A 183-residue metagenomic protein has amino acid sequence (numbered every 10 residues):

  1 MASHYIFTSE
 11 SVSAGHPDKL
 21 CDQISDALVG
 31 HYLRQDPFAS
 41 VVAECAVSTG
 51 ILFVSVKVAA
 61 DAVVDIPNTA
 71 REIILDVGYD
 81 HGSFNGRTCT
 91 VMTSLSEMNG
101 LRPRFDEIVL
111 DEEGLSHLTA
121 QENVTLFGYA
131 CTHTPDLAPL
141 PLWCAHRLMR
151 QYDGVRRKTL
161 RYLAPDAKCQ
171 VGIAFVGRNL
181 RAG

Functional and structural regions predicted by a protein language model:
M1-V42: N-terminal, positively charged regions that mediate nucleic acid binding
T8, G50-I51, L75-D80, N85-G183: Glycine-rich, mobile lid/loop segments that gate access to catalytic sites or pores
H16, D65-T69, G100-F105: N-terminal low-complexity, intrinsically disordered segments
A27, H31, Q35, T69 (+2 more regions): Generic non-transmembrane alpha-helical segments
Q35-A46, V64-P67, G82-N85: Short N-terminal amphipathic alpha-helices
V41-A60: Short, charge-patterned binding micro-sites
D61-N68, L137: Short, conserved charged micro-motifs
